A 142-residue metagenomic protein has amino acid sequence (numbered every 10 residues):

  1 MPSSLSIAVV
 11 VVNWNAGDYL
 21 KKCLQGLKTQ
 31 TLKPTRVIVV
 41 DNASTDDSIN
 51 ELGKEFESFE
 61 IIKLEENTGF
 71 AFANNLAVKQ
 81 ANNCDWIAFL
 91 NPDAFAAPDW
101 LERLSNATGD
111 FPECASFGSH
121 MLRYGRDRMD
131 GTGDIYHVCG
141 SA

Functional and structural regions predicted by a protein language model:
L5-A8, R36: Cell-envelope/extracellular polymer assembly enzymes that use nucleotide-activated donors
V11-K22, A43: Active-site beta-to-alpha loop of glycosyltransferases that engages the nucleotide-sugar donor
Q25-P34: Short, acidic, metal-binding catalytic loop of nucleotide-sugar glycosyltransferases
G26, D41-N50, E66: A conserved acidic beta->alpha catalytic loop
N42, E65-E66, L90-A94, P98: Short acidic donor-binding/metal-coordinating loop in glycosyltransferase active sites
L64-N82, P92: Glycine-rich, basic loop-to-helix element that forms the pyrophosphate-binding segment of sugar-nucleotide handling
I87: Short aromatic/hydrophobic "clamp" motif used to bind/position activated sugar donors
F95-D134: Conserved donor NDP-sugar-binding/catalytic core segment of glycosyltransferases
